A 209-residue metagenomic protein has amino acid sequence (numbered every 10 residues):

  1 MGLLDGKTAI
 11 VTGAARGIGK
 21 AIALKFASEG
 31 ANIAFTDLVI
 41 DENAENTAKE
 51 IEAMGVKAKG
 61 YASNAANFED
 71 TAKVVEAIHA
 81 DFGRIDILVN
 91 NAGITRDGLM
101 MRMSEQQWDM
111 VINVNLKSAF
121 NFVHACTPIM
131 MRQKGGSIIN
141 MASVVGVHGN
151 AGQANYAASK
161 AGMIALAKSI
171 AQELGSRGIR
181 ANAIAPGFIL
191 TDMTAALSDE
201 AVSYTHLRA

Functional and structural regions predicted by a protein language model:
G2-A34: Canonical Rossmann dinucleotide-binding motif of NAD(H)/NADP(H)-dependent dehydrogenases/reductases, specifically
A31-N46: Conserved glycine-rich Rossmann-like NAD(P)H-binding loop of the short-chain dehydrogenase/reductase
L99-M100, S104-I112, T194, V202-S203: Substrate-binding pocket helix/loop in short-chain dehydrogenase/reductase
V123, S159, A167: Active-site helix of classical SDR
P128, Q172-S176: Alpha-helical segment proximal to the catalytic Tyr-Lys
S143: Residue(s) in the substrate-gating loop at a strand-loop-helix junction that position the organic substrate next
T205-A209: Conserved small/polar residues in nucleotide/adenosyl-binding loops
